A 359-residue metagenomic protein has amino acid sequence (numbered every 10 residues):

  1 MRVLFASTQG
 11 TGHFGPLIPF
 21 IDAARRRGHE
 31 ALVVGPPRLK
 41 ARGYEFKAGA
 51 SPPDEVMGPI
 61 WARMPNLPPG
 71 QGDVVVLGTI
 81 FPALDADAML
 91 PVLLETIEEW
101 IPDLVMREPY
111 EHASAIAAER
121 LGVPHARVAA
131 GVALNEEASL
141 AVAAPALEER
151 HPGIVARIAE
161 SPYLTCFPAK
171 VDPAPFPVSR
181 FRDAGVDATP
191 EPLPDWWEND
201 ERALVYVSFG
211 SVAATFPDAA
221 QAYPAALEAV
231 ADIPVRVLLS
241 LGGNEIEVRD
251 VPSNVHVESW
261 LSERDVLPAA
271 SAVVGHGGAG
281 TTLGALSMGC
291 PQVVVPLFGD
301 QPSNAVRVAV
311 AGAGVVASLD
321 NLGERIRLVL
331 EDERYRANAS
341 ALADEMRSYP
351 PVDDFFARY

Functional and structural regions predicted by a protein language model:
D22, R182-A272: Donor-nucleotide binding loops and adjacent catalytic segments primarily of GT-B fold Leloir glycosyltransferases
L32-V75: Conserved nucleotide-sugar phosphate-binding/catalytic loop shared by glycosyltransferases and other
V33-R38, E137, V142-T215, G242-E245: A nucleotide-sugar donor-handling region in carbohydrate enzymes
V56-M57, G78-V155: Conserved nucleotide-sugar donor-interacting segment of glycosyltransferase catalytic cores, predominantly GT-B
E258-R307: A donor-sugar binding/catalytic signature common to diverse glycosyltransferases and related nucleotide-sugar
A311, S318-R334: C-terminal "capping" alpha-helix adjacent to the active site of nucleotide-linked donor transferases in cell-envelope
R334-S348: A short, well-ordered alpha-helix in the C-terminal region of glycosyltransferases
Y349-Y359: C-terminal alpha-helical cap of glycosyltransferases
